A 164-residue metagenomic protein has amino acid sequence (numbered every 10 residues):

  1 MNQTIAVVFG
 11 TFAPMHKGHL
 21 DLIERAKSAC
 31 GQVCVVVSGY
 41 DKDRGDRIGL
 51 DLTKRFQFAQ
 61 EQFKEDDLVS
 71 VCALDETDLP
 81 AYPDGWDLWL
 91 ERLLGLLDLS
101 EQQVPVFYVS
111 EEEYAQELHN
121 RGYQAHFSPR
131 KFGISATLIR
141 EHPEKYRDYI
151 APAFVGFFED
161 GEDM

Functional and structural regions predicted by a protein language model:
M1-M164: Nucleotidyltransferase catalytic core that binds NTPs
